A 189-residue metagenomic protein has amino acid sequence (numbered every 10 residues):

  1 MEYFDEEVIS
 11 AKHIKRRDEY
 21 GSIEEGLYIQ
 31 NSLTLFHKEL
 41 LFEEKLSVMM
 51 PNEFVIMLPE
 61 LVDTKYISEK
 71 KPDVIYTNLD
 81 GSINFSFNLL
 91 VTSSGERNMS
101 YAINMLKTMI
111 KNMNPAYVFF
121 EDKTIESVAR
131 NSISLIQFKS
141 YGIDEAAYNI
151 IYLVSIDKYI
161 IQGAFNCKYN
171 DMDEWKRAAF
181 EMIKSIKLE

Functional and structural regions predicted by a protein language model:
M1-S86, V91-S100, N104-E126, D144-A146 (+2 more regions): N-terminal targeting sequences that direct proteins away from the cytosol to non-cytosolic compartments
I133-I143: Short beta-strand segments that buttress and anchor functional surface loops
I151-S155: A short, hydrophobic, proline-anchored segment that marks a local hinge/packing element in signaling and regulatory
